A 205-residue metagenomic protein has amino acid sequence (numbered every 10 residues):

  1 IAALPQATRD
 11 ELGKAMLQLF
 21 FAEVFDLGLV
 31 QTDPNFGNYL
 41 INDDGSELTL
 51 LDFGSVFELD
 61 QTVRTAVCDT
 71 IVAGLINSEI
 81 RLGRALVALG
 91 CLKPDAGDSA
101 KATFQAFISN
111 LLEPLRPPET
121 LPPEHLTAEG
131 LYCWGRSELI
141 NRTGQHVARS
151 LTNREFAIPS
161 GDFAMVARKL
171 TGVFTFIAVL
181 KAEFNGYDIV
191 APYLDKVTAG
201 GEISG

Functional and structural regions predicted by a protein language model:
I1-A15, N42-G205: Helix-rich C-lobe and terminal helical cap/extension of kinase-like folds
L4-T32: Conserved kinase catalytic-core helix
T32-P34, F53: Generic detector of well-ordered alpha-helical packing
P34-I41: Hydrophobic residue at the +6 position relative to the catalytic HRD Asp in the kinase catalytic loop
